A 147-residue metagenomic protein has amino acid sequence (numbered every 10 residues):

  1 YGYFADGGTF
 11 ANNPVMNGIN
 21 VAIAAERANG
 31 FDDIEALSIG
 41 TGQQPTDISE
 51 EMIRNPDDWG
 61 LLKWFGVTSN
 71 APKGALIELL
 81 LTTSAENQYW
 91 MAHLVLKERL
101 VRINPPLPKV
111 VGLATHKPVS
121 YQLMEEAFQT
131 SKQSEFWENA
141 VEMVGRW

Functional and structural regions predicted by a protein language model:
Y1-W147: Conserved catalytic cores and adjacent C-terminal regulatory segments of lipid-metabolizing esterases/lipases
